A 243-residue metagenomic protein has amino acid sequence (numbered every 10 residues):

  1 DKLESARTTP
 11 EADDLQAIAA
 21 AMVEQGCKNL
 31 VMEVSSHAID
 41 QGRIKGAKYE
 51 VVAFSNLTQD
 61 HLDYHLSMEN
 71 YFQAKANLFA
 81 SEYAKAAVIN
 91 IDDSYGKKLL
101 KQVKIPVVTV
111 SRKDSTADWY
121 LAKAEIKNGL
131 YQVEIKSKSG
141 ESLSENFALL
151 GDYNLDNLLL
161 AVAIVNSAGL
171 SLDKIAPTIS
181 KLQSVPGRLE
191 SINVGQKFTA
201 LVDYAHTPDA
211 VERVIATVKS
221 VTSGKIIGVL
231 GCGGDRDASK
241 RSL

Functional and structural regions predicted by a protein language model:
K2-T9, M68-E69, L149: Short glycine-enriched, charge-decorated loop/helix-capping segments at active-site entrances that position
L3-S35: Conserved nucleotide-sensing/catalytic segment adjacent to the nucleotide-binding pocket in NTP-handling enzymes
V23-C27, V31, Y49-T199, S223: Acidic, Mg2+-coordinating active-site environments of NTP-dependent enzymes
E33, N90, V229-G231: Short beta-strand segments
S36, Q59, D93, H206-T207 (+1 more regions): Short, glycine/acidic-enriched loop or turn micro-motifs at the edges of active sites
H37-K45: Conserved helix/coil segment N-terminal to the catalytic DExD/H
V185-G187, D209-L243: Active-site beta-alpha connecting loops in nucleotide-dependent enzymes
D203: Conserved phosphate/oxyanion-binding catalytic-loop motifs
